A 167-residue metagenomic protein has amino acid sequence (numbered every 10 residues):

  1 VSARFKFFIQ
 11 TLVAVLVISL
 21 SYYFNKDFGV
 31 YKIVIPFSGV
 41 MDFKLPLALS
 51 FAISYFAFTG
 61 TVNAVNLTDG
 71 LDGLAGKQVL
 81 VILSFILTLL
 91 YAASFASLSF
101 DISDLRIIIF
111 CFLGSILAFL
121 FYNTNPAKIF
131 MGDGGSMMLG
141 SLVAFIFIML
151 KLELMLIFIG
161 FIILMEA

Functional and structural regions predicted by a protein language model:
V1-M165: "…together with the soluble PPM/PP2C metallo-phosphatase catalytic core" -> "…together with the soluble PPM/PP2C
